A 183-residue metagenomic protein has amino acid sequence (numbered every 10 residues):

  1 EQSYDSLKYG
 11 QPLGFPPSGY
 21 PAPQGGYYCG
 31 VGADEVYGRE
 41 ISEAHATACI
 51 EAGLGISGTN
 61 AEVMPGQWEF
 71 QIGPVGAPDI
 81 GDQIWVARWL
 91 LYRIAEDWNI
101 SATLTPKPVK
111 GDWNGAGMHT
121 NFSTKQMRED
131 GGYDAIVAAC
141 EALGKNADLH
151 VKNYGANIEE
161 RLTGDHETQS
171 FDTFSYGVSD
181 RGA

Functional and structural regions predicted by a protein language model:
E1-A183: Glycine-rich, acidic/polar active-site loops that bind/position phosphate-bearing ligands
